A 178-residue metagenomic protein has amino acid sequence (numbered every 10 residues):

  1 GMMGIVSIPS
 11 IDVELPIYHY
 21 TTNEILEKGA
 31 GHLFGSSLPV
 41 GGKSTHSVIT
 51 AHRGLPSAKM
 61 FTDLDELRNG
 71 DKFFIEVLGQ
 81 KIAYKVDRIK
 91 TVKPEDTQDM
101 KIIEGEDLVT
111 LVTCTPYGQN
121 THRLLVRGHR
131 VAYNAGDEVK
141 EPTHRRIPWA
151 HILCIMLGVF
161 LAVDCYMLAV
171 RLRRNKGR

Functional and structural regions predicted by a protein language model:
G1-I152, R173-N175: Solvent-exposed, non-transmembrane regions of membrane-associated and secreted proteins
A150-L161: Hydrophobic H-region at the start of alpha-helical membrane spans
V159-L172: Alpha-helical transmembrane segments
